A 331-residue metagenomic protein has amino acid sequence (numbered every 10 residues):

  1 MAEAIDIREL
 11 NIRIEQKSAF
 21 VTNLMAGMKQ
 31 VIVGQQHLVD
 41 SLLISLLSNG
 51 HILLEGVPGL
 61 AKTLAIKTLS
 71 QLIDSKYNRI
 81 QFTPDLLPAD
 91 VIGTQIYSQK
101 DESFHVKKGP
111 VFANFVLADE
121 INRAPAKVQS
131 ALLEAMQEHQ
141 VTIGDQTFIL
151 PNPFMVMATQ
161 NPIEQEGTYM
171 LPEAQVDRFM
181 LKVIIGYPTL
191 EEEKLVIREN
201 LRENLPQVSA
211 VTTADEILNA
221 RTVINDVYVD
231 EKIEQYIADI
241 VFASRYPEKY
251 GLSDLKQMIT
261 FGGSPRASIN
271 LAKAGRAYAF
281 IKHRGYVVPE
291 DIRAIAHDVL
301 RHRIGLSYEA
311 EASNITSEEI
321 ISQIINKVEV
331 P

Functional and structural regions predicted by a protein language model:
A2-R8, I14-E15, P247-P331: C-terminal engagement/docking regions of AAA+ P-loop ATPases
L10-S18, V31, K182-D254, I281-G285 (+3 more regions): Conserved C-terminal "switch" segment of AAA+ ATPases
R13-L60, F242: Pre-Walker A (pre-P-loop) alpha-helix and adjacent loop at the N terminus of AAA/AAA+ ATPase modules, a conserved
S41-I44, Y97-L117: Conserved alpha-helical scaffold flanking the Walker A/P-loop in AAA+ ATPase domains
L46-T83: Walker A/P-loop
G56, D119-E120, A131: Walker B catalytic acidic pair
V57, V91, T159: P-loop (Walker A) phosphate-binding loop of NTP-binding proteins
S98-E102, E120, A124, V128 (+2 more regions): Canonical AAA+ ATPase core
